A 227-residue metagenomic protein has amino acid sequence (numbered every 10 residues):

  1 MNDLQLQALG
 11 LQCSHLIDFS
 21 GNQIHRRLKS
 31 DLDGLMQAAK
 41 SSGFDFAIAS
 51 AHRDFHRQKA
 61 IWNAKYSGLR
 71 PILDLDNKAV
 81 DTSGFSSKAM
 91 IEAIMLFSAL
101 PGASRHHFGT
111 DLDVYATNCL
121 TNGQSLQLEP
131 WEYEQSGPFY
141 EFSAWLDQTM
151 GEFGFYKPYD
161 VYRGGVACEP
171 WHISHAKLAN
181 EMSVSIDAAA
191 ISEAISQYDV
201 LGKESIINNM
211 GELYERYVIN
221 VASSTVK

Functional and structural regions predicted by a protein language model:
M1-K227: Cell-envelope/glycan interface and biosynthesis
